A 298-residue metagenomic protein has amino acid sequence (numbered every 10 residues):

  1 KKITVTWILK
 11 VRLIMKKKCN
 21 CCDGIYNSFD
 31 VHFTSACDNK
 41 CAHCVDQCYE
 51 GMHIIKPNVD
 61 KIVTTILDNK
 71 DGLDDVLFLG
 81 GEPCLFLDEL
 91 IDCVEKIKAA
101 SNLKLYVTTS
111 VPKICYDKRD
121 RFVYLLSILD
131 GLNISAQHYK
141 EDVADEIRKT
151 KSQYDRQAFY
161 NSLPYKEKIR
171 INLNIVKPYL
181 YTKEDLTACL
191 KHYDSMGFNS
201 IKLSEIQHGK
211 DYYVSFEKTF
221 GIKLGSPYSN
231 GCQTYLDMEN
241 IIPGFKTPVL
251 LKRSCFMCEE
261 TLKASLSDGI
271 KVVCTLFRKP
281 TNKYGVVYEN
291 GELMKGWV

Functional and structural regions predicted by a protein language model:
K2-I3: Polybasic, lysine-rich low-complexity intrinsically disordered segments
R12-K61: Canonical Radical SAM [4Fe-4S] cluster-binding loop centered on the CxxxCxxC motif and its immediate flanking residues
R12-N27, I270-V298: Flexible mid-to-C-terminal extensions adjoining Fe-S/redox cofactors in radical SAM and related proteins
S28, D46-P57, D71-F86, A100-D117 (+3 more regions): Core AdoMet radical
H53-K56, D145-E146, S152-Y154, K168-P280 (+2 more regions): Radical SAM enzyme [4Fe-4S]-AdoMet core and its adjacent flexible, acidic and glycine-rich loops/tails across
D88-V94, C115-L125, Y181-C189: Distinct, well-ordered alpha-helical segments
V94-S101, Y160-Y165: Surface-exposed amphipathic alpha-helices with a cationic face
